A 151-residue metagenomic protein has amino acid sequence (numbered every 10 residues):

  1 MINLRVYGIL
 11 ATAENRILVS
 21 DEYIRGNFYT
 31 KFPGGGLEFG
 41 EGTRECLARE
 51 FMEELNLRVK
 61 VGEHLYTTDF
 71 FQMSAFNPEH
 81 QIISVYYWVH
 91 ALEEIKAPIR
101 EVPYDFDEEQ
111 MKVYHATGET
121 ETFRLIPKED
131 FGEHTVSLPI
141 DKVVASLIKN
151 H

Functional and structural regions predicted by a protein language model:
M1, M73-N77, E109-V113: Short, P/G- and charge-enriched loop/turn segments at secondary-structure junctions
M1-K31, A91: N-terminal strand-loop-strand
N3, F32, H80-S84: Short connector loops at helix/strand junctions that flank enzyme active sites, especially segments positioning acidic
L10, W88-H90, R124-P127: Short, well-ordered beta-strand micro-motif
N27-T30, A97-H151: Nudix hydrolase/Nudix homology domain
F32-Y66: The catalytic Nudix box helix
L37, A91, K128-F131: Hydrophobic pocket-lining residues within nucleotide cofactor-binding pockets
Q72-Y104, V143, L147: Active-site-adjacent beta-strand/loop module that shapes the phosphate/pyrophosphate-binding cleft
